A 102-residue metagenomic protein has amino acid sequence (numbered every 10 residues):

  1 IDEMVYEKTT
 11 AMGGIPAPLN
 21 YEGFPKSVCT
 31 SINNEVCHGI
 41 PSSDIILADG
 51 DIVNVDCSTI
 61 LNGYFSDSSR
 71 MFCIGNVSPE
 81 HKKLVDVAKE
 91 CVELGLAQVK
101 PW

Functional and structural regions predicted by a protein language model:
I1-W102: Active-site neighborhoods and metal-handling regions in enzymes and metal-associated proteins
